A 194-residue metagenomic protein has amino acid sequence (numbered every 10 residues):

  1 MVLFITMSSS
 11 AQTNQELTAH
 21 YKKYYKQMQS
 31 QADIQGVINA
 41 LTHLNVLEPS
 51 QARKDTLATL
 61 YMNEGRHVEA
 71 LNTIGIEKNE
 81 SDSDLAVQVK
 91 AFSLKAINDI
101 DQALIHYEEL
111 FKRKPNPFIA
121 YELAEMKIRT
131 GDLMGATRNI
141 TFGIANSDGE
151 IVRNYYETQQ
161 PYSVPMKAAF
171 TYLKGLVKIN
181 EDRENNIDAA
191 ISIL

Functional and structural regions predicted by a protein language model:
S9-T56, L60-V68, N72, S81-L85: N-terminal leader/linker segments that initiate helical-solenoid repeat arrays
K22, A52-T56, L85-F92, F118-E125 (+2 more regions): Alpha-solenoid helical repeat scaffolds
K23-Q27, L60, S93, M126 (+1 more regions): Residue-level signature for tetratricopeptide repeat
S30, N63, A96-I97, R129-T130 (+1 more regions): Register position in tetratricopeptide repeats
D33-I34, H67, I100, L133 (+1 more regions): TPR-repeat structural position
T42-P49, G75-S83, E108-N116, G143-G149 (+1 more regions): Solenoid-like repeat scaffolds
